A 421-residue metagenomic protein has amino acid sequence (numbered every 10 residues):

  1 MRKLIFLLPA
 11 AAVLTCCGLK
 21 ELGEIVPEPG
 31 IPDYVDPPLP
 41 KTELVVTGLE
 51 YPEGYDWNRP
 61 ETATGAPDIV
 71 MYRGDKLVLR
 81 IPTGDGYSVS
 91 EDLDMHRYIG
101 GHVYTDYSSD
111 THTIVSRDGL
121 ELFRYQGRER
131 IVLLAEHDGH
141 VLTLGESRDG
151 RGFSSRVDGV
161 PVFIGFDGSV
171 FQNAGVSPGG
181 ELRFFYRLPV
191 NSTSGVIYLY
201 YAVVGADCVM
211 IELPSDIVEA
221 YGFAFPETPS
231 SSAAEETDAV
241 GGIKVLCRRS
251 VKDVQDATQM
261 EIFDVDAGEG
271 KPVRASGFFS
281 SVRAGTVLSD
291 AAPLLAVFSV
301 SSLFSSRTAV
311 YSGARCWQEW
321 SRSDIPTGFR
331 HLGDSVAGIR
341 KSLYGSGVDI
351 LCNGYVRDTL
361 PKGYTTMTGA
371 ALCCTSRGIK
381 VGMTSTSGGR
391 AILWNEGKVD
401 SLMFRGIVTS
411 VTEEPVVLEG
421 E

Functional and structural regions predicted by a protein language model:
M1-L4: Positively charged n-region of N-terminal signal peptides that target proteins for export
F6-P9: Sec-dependent N-terminal signal peptides
T15-C16: C-terminal motif of bacterial Sec signal peptides marking the signal peptidase cleavage site
L19-E421: Residue-level hotspots at or immediately adjacent to binding/recognition sites across diverse folds
